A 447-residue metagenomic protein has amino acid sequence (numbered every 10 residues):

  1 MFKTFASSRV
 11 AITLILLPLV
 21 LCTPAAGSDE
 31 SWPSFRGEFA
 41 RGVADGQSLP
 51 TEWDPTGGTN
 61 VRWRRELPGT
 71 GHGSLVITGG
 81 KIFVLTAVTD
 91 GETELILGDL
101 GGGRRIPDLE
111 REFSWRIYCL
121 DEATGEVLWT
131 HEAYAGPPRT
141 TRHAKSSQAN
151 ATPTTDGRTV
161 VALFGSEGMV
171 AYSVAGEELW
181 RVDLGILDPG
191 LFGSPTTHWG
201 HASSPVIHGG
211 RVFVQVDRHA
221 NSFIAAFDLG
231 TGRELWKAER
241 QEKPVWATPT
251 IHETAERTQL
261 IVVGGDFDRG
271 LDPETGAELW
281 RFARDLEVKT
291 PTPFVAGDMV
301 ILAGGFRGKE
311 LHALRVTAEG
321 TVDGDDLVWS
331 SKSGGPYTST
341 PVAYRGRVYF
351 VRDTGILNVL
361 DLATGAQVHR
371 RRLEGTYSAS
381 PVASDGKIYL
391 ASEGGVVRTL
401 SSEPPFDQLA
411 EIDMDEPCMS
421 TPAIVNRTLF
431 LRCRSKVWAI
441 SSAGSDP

Functional and structural regions predicted by a protein language model:
M1-S8: N-terminal secretory signal peptides that target proteins for export/translocation
A11-C22: Bacterial N-terminal signal peptides
P24-P447: Noncatalytic, solvent-exposed loop/strand surfaces of beta-propeller-type extracellular/periplasmic domains
